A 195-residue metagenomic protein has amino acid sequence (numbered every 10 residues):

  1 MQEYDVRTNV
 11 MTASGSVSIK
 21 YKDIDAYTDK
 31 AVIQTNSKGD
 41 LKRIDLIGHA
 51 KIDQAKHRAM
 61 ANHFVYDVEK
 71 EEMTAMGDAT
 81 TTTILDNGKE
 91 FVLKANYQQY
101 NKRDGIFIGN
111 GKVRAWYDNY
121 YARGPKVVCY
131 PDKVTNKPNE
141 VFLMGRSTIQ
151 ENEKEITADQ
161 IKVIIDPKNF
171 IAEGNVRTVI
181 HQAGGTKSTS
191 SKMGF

Functional and structural regions predicted by a protein language model:
M1-F195: Mature-chain termini and adjacent capping regions
